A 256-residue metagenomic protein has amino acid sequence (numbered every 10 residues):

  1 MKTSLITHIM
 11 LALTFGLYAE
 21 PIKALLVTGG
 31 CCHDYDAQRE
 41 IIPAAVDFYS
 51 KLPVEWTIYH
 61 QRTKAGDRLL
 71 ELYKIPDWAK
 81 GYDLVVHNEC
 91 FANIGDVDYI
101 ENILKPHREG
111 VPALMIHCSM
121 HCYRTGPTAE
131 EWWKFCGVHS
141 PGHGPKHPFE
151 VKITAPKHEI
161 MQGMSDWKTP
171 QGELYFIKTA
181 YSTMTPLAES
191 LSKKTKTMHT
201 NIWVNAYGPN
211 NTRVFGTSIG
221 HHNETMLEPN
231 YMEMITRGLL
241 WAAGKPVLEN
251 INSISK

Functional and structural regions predicted by a protein language model:
S4-G16: Bacterial N-terminal signal peptides
P21, A37, F48, K80 (+2 more regions): Extracellular ligand-binding/catalytic regions of CAZymes and related secreted enzymes and adhesion modules
K23-V27, D34-H121: Helical hinge/lid and interdomain linker segments adjacent to catalytic or ligand-binding clefts that mediate domain
G29-C32, K146-F149, G220-E228: Active-site rim elements
A37, I41, D98, N102 (+4 more regions): Extracytoplasmic/secreted proteins, especially bacterial periplasmic and envelope-associated proteins
D47, P53-E55, L69-L70, G81 (+1 more regions): Catalytic beta-strand/loop cores that center a nucleophilic Ser/Cys/Thr and support acyl-enzyme chemistry
A92-G163: A glycine-rich, often tryptophan-bearing local segment used as a flexible ligand/cofactor-contacting loop or short
P112-L114, T185, R213: Proline-centered loop/turn at the N-terminus of a beta-strand
